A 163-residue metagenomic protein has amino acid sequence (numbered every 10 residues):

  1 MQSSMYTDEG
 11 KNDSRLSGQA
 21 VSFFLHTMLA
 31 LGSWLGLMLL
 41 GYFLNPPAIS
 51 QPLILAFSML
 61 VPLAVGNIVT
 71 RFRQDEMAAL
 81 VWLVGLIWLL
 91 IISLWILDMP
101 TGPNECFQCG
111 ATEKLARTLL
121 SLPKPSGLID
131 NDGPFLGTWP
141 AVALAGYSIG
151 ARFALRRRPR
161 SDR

Functional and structural regions predicted by a protein language model:
M1-V61: Transmembrane alpha-helical insertion/packing segments
S14, A143-R163: Cytosolic juxtamembrane helix at the C-terminal end of the final transmembrane segment
S33-G41, V65, V69, G146-G150: Alpha-helical membrane-inserting segments
F43-I49, W95-F135: Interfacial non-cytosolic loop connecting adjacent transmembrane helices
L44-I49, R73, R157-D162: Membrane-interfacial segments
A48-P62, G127-A143: Alpha-helical transmembrane segments of polytopic membrane proteins
A56-W82: Canonical alpha-helical transmembrane segments
V81-P103: Hydrophobic alpha-helical membrane-insertion segments
